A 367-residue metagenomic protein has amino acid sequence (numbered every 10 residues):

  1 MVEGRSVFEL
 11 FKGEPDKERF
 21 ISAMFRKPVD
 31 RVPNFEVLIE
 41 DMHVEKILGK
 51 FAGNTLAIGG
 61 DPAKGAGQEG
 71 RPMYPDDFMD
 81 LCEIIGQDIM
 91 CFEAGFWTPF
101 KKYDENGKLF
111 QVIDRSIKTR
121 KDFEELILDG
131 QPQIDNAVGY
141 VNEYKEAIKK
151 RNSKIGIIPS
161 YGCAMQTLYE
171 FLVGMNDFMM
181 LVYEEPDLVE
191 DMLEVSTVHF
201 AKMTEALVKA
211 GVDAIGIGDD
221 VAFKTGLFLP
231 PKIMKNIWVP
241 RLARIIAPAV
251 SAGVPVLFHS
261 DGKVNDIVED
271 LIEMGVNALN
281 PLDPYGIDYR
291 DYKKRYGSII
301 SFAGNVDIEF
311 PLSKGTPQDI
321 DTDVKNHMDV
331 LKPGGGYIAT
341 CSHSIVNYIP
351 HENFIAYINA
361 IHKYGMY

Functional and structural regions predicted by a protein language model:
M1-T55, C91, K108-Y367: Active-site loop segments of alpha/beta catalytic cores
E14, E69-M73, K102: An N-terminal assembly and electron-transfer interface module characteristic of large anaerobic redox and radical
M42, P99-K101: Detector for C-terminal structural segments
A52-D80: Aromatic- and Gly/Pro-rich amphipathic surface segment
M73-F96, A206-G211: Catalytic domains of carbohydrate-active enzymes, especially glycoside hydrolases
D80-I85, K102, E146-R151: Short, charge-rich binding segments
K101-Y103, F110: Assembly/interface hotspot detector across virion components, adhesins/toxins, and nucleic-acid enzymes
